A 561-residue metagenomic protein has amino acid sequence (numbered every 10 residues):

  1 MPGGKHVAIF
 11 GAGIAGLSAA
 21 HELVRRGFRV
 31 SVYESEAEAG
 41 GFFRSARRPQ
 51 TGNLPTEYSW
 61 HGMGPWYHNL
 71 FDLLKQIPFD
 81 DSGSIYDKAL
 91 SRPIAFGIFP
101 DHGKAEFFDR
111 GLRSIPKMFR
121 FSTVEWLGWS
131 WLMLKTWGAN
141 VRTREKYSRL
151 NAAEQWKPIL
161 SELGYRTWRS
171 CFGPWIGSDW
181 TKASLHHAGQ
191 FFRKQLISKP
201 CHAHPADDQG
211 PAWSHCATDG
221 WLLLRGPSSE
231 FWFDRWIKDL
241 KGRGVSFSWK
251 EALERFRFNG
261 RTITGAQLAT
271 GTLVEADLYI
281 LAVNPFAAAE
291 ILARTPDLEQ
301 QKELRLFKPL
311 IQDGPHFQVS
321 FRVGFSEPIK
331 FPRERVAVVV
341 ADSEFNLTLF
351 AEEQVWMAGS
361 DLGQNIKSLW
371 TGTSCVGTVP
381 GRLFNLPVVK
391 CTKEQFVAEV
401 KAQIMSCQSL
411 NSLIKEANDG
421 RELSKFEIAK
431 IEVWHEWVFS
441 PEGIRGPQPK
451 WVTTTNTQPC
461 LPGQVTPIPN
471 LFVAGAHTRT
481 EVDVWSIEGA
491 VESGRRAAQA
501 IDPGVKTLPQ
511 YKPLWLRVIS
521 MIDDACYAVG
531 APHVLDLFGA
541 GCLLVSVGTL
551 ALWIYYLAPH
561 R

Functional and structural regions predicted by a protein language model:
K5-V32: N-terminal Rossmann-like FAD-binding beta1-loop-alpha1 element of flavoenzymes
A15, E38, F286: Conserved Rossmann-like nucleotide-cofactor binding loop
V24-R47: Glycine-rich FAD pyrophosphate-binding loop
T51-T143: Dinucleotide-binding Rossmann-like beta1-alpha1 core, especially the glycine-rich loop that anchors the ADP
L134-G260: Active-site/ligand-binding neighborhood in enzyme catalytic cores
Q209-L224, A276-L278, F286-L461, P467-E492: C-terminal segments that line or cap access tunnels to active or ligand-binding sites in enzymes and enzyme-associated
F256-L273: Conserved beta-strand-loop-beta-strand element in the redox core of flavoprotein oxidoreductases
K450-R561: C-terminal lid/capping helical subdomain adjacent to the catalytic/cofactor pocket in oxidative enzymes
